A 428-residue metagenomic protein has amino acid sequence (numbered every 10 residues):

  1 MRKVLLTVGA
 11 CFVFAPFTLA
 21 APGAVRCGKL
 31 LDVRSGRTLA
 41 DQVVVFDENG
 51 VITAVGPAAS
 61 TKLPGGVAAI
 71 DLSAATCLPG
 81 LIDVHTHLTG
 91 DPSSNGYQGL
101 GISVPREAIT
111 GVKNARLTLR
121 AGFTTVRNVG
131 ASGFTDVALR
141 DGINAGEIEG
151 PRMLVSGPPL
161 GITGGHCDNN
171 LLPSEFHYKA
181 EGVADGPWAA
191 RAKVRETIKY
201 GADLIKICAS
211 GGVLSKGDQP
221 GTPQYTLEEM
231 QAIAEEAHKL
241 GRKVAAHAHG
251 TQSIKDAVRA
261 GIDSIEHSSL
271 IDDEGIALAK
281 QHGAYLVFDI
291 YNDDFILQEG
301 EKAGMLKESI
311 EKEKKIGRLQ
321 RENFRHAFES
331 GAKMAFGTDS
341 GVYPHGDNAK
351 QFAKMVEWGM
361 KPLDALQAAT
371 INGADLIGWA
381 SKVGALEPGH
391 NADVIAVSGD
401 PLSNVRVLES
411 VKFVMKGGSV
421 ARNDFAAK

Functional and structural regions predicted by a protein language model:
L30, S35-L78: Histidine-rich, glycine-flanked metal-binding segment
A40, A369-I371, D375, P388-K428: C-terminal cap of metal-dependent C-N hydrolases
A75-E147, T163-H166, N170-P173, E228 (+2 more regions): Metal-associated gating/positioning segment near the N- to mid-region
G90-E107, R116-L119, T163-K179, V213-L227 (+1 more regions): Active-site gating loops and adjacent loop-to-helix segments of metal-dependent hydrolytic enzymes
P92-G96, D136, S215-G217, I254-A260 (+6 more regions): Histidine/acidic-residue-rich catalytic or RNA/ligand-binding cores of hydrolases and nuclease-related proteins
G101, K239, E308, I316-P401: His/Asp/Glu-enriched, well-ordered alpha-helical/loop segment that forms or immediately abuts the divalent-metal
T110-D136, G150-P159, A202-S215, K243 (+2 more regions): Divalent metal-dependent hydrolysis catalytic cores, especially in the metallo-beta-lactamase
D141, A145-P159, P220-A246, G283 (+1 more regions): Alpha-helix-loop-beta-strand connector modules within alpha/beta enzyme cores
